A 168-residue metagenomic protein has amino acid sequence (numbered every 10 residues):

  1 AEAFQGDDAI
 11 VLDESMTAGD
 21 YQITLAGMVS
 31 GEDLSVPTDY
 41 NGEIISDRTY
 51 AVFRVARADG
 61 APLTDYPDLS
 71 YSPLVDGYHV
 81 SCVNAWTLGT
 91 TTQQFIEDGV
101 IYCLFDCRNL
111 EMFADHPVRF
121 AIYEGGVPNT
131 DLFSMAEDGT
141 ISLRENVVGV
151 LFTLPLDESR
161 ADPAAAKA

Functional and structural regions predicted by a protein language model:
A1-A168: Alpha-helical, hydrophobic structural elements that either
